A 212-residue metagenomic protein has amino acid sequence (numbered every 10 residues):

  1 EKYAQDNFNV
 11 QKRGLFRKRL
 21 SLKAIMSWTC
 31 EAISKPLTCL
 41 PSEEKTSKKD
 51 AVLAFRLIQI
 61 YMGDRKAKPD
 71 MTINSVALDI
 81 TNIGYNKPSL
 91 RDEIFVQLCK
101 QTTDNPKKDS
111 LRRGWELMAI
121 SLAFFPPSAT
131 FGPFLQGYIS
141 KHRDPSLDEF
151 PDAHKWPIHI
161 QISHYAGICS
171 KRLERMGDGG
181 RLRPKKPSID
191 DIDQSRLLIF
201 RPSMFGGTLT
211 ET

Functional and structural regions predicted by a protein language model:
E1-K87: Extended alpha-helical interaction segments
K23, S75-T212: Cytosolic small-GTPase signaling regions in large eukaryotic proteins
